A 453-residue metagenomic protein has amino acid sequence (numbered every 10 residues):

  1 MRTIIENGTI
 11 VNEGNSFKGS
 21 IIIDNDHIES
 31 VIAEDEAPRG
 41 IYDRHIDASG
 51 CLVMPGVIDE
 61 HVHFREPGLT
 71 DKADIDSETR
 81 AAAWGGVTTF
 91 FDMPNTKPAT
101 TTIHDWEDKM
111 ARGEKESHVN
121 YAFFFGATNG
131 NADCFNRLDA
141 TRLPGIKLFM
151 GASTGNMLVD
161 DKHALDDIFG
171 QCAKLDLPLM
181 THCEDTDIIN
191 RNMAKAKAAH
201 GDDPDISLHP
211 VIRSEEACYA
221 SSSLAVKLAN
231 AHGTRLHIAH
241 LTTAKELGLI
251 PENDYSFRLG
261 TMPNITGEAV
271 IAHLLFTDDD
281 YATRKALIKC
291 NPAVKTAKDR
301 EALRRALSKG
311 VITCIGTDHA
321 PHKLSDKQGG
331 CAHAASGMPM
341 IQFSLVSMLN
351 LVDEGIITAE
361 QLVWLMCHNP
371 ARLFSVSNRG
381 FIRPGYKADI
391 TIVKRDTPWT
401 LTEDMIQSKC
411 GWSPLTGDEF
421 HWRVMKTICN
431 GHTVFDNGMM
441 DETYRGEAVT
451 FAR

Functional and structural regions predicted by a protein language model:
M1-I4, T9-P55: Histidine-rich, glycine-flanked metal-binding segment
G8, G330, K387-T450: C-terminal cap of metal-dependent C-N hydrolases
G8, I21, D26, G50 (+15 more regions): Divalent metal-coordination and catalytic microenvironments
A48-E116: Metal-associated gating/positioning segment near the N- to mid-region
D92, A122-F125, R235-H240: Short catalytic-loop micro-motif centered on adjacent basic/acidic residues
A111-A127: A glycine-rich helix N-cap at a beta->alpha junction
D133-I315: Histidine/acidic residue-rich metal-binding segments in metalloenzymes
D203-G233, L287, S308-I315, A320-T397: His/Asp/Glu-enriched, well-ordered alpha-helical/loop segment that forms or immediately abuts the divalent-metal
